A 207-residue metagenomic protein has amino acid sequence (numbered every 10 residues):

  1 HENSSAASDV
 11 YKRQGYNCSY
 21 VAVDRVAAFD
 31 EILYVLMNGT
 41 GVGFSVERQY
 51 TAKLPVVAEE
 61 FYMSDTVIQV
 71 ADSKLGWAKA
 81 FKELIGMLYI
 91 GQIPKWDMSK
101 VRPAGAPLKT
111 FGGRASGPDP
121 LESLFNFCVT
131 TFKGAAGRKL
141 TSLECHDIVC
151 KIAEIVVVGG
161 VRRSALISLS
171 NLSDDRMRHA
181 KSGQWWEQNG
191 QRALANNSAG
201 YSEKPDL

Functional and structural regions predicted by a protein language model:
H1-A7, Y11: Single conserved hydrophobic/aromatic residue that forms the stacking wall/gate of nucleotide- or nucleobase-binding
D9-T110, R114, P120-L121: Function-dense linear segments that define catalytic or interfacial modules in macromolecule-processing proteins
F61-S64, C145-V149, P205: Short linear interaction motifs
Q69, L75-G86, D119-I155: Alpha/propeptide regions of enzymes that mature by internal proteolysis
Q92-W96, A135-D147, V156-S168: Flexible, glycine/charged-enriched surface loops at secondary-structure junctions
S99-A104, E144-E154, L166-R178: A glycine-rich phosphate-binding loop feature that marks nucleotide/adenosyl-phosphate handling sites
D119, T130-T131, V157-L207: Conserved, charged catalytic cores of large soluble enzymes
